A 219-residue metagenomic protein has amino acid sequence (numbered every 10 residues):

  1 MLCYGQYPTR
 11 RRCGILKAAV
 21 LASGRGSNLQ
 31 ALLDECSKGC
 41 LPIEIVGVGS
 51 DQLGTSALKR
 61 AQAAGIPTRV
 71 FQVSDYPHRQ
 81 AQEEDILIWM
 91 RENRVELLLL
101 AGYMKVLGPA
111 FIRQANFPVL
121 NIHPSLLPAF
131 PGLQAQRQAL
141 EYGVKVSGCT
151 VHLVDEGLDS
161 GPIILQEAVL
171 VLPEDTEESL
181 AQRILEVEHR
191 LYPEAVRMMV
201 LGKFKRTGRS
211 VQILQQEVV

Functional and structural regions predicted by a protein language model:
L2-L16, K205-V219: SAM-dependent methyltransferases
Y4-S56, R60: N-terminal Rossmann-like dinucleotide-binding module
E35, A101-L214: Donor/substrate-binding cores of folate-linked one-carbon enzymes
I43-D85: Short, surface-exposed acidic-centric catalytic microdomains
S50-D51, S74, R79, N93-P109: N-terminal glycine-rich "phosphate-gripper" loop used for MgATP/nucleotide binding and carboxylate activation
E84-N93: Short, well-structured alpha-helical segments in soluble
